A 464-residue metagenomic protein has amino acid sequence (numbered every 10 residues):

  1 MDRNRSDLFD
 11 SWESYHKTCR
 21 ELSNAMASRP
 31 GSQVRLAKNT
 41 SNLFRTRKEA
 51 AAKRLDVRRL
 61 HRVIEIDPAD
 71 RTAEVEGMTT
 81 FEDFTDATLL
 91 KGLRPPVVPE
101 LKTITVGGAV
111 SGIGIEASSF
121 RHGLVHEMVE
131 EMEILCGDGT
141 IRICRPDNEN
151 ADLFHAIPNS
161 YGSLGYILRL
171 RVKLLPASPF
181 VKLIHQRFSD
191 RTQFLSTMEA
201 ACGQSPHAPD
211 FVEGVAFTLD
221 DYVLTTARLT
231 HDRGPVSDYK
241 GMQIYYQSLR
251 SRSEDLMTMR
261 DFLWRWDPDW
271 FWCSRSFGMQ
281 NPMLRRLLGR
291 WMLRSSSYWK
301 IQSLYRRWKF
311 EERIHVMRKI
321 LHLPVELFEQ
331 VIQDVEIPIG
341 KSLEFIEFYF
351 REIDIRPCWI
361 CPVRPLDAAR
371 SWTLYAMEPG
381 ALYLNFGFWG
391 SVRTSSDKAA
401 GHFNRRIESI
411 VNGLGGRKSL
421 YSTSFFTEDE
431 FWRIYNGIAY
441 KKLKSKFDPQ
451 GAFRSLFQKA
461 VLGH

Functional and structural regions predicted by a protein language model:
M1-H464: Noncatalytic alpha-helical scaffold of FAD-dependent oxidoreductases
